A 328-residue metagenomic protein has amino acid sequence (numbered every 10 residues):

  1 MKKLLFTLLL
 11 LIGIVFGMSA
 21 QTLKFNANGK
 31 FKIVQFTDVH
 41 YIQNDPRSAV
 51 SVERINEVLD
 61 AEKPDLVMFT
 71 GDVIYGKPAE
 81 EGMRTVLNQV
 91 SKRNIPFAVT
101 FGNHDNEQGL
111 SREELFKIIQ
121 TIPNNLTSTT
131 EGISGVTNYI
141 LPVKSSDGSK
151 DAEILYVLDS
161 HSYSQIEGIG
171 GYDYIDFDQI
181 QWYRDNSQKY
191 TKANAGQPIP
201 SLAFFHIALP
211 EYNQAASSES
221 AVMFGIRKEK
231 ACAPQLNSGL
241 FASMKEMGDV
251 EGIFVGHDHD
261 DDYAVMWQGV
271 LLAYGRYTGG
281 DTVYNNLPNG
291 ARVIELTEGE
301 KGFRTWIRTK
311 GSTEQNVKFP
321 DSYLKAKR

Functional and structural regions predicted by a protein language model:
T7-V15: Bacterial N-terminal signal peptides
A20-T85, Q89: N-terminal active-site segment of His-dependent metallophosphoesterases
T22-I33, V136-V157, V265-L272: Beta-strand-turn-beta hairpins that frame and shape the catalytic cleft of phosphate-ester-processing enzymes
V34-V52, V73-E81, E107, Q165-Y174 (+2 more regions): Acidic/histidine-rich helix-loop elements that form or flank divalent-metal/phosphate-binding sites at the catalytic
F36, P142-S145, L240-M247, D261-R328: Binuclear metal-dependent phosphoesterase catalytic core
I42-N44, Y75-E80, V99-L110, Y163-I166 (+3 more regions): Active-site environment of divalent metal-dependent phosphoester hydrolases
K63-D65, I154, I169-D262: His/acidic metal-ligating clusters that form di-metal
R84-G196, R292-T297: Extended active-site neighborhood of metal-dependent phosphoesterases/phosphodiesterases
